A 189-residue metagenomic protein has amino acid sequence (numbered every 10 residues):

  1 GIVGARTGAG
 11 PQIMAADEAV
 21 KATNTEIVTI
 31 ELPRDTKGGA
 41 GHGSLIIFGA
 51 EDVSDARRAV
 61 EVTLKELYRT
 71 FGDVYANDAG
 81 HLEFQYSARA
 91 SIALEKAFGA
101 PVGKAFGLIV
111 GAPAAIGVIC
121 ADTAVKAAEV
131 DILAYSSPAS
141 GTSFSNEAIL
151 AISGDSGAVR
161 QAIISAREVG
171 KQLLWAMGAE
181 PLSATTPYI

Functional and structural regions predicted by a protein language model:
G1-G41, E51-E147, A151-I189: Long, contiguous binding/interaction regions
I46-F48: Glycine-rich loop at the start of a catalytic domain that most often binds anionic cofactors/ligands
